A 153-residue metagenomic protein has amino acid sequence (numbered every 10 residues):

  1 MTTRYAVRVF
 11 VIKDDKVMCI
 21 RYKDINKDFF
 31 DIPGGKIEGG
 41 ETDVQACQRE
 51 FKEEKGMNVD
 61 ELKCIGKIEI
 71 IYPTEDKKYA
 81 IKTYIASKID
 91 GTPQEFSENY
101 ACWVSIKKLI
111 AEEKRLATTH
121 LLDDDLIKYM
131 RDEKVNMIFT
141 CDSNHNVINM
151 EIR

Functional and structural regions predicted by a protein language model:
M1-M18, P33: Conserved N-terminal beta-strand and adjoining loop/helix that marks the start of the Nudix/MutT-like hydrolase domain
V11-D14, Y22, A86-K88: Active-site beta-strand termini and strand-to-loop segments that position acidic
C19-I20, E95: Short hydrophobic/aromatic-rich beta-strand segments that constitute the beta-sheet cores of beta-sandwich/beta-barrel
I25-D28, K78: A conserved beta-turn-beta hairpin within the catalytic core of GNAT-like acetyltransferases that forms part
K27-F30, N99-R153: Nudix hydrolase/Nudix homology domain
I37-D60, I70-T119, E151-R153: Unchanged
